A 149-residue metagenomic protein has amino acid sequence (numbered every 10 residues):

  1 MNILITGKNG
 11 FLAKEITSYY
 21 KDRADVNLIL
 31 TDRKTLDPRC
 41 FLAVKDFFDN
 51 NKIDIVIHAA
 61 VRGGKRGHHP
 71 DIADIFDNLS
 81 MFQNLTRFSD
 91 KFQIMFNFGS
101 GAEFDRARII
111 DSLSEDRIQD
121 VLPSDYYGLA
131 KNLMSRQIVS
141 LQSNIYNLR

Functional and structural regions predicted by a protein language model:
N2-R23: N-terminal Rossmann NAD(P)H-binding glycine-rich loop of SDR-like oxidoreductase domains
T6, T31, V56-R62, M95-G101 (+1 more regions): SDR active-site strand-loop-helix element
K14-I16, G67-H68, R106-I109: Short glycine-/acidic-enriched loop or helix-start segments at secondary-structure transitions that form or flank
N27-D46: Adenosine-cofactor binding site in Rossmann-like domains, unifying the SAM/SAH pocket of S-adenosylmethionine-dependent
R39, P70-M81, V121, D125 (+1 more regions): Glycine-rich NAD(P)-binding loop of the Rossmann-fold in SDR/ketoreductase-type enzymes
F41-N78, D90: NAD(P)H-binding glycine-rich loop region in Rossmannoid oxidoreductase-like domains and their noncatalytic homologs
Q83-S124, Y146: Conserved Rossmann-fold NAD(P)-dependent oxidoreductase catalytic core, especially the SDR/UDP-sugar
L122-Y146: Active-site Tyr-X1-5-Lys
